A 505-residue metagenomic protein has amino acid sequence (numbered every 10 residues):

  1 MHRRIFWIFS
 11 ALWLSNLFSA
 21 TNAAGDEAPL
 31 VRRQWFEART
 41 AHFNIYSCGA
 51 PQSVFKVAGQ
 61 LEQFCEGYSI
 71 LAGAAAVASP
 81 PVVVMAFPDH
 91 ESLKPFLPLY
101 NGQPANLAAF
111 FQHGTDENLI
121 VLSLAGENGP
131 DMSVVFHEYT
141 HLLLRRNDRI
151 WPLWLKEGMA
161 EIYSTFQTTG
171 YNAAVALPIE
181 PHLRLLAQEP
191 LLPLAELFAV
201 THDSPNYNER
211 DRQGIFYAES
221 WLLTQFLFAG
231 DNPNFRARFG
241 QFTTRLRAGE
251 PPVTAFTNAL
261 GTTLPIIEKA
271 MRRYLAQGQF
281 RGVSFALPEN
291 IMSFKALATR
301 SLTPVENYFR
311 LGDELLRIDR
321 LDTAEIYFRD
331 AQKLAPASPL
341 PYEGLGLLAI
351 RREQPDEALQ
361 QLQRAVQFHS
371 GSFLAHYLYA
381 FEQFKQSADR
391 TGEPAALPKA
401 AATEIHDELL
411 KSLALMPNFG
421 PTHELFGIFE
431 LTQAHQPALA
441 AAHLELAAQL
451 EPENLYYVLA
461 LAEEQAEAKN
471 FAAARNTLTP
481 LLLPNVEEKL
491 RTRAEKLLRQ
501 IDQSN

Functional and structural regions predicted by a protein language model:
W7-L17: Bacterial N-terminal signal peptides
S19-G25: Boundary at the C-terminal end of the N-terminal hydrophobic targeting segment
G25-K156, Y163, Q167-T169, E189-G214 (+1 more regions): Juxtacatalytic substrate-recognition/specificity segment
D26-E27, E37, R245-T391, N418 (+4 more regions): Beta/coil-rich, acidic/histidine-enriched accessory regions frequently appended to metallopeptidases
W154, T165-T303, Q367-S370, Y377: Long, contiguous interaction/recruitment modules in multidomain scaffold/adaptor proteins
D319-Y327, R351-R364, A388-K411, Q433-L446 (+1 more regions): Structural signature of tandem alpha-helical TPR/SEL1-like repeats, specifically the intra-repeat loop/turn
L334, F368, L415, Q449-L450 (+1 more regions): Structural marker of alpha-solenoid helical repeat scaffolds
E467-N505: Terminal, low-structured helical/coil segments at or just beyond the last alpha-helical repeat
